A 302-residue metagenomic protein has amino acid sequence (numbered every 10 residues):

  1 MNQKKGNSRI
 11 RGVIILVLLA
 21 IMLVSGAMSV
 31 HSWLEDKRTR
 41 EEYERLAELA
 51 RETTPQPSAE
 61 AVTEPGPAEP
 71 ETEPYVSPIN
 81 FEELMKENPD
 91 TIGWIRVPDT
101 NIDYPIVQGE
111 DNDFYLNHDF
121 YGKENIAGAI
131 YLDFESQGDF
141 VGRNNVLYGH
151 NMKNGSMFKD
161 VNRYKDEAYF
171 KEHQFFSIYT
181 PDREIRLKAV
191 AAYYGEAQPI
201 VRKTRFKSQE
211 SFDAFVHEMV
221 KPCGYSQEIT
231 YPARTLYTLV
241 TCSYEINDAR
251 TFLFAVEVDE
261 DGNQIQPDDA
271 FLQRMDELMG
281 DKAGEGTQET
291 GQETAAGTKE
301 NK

Functional and structural regions predicted by a protein language model:
M1-N2, A296: Short, low-complexity interaction segments enriched in Ser/Thr/Pro/Gly
Q3-L19: N-terminal Sec-pathway targeting helices
M22-K302: Solvent-exposed, non-transmembrane regions of membrane-associated and secreted proteins
